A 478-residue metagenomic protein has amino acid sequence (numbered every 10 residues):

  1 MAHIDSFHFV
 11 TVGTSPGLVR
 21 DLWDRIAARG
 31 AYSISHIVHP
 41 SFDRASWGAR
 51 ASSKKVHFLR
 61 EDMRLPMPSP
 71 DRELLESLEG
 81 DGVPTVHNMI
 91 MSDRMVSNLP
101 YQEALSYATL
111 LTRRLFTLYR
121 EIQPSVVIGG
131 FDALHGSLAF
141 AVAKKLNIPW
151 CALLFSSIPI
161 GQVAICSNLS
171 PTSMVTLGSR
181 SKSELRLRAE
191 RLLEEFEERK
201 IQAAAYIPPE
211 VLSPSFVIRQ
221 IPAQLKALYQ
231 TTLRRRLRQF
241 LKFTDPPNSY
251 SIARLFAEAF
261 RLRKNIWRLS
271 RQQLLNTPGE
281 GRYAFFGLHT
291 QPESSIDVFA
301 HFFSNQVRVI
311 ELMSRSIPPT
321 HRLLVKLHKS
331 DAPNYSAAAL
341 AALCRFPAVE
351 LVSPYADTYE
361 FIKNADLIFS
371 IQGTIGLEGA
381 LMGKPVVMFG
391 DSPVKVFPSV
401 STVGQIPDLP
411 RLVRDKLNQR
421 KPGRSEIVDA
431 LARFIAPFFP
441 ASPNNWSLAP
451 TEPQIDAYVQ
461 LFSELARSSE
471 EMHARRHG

Functional and structural regions predicted by a protein language model:
A2-P16, V38-P40, I128, L288-Q291: Nucleotide-activated donor-dependent transferases that construct or modify glycoconjugates
D24-L115, E121, F155-F260: Conserved N-terminal ligand/cofactor-binding loop architecture of enzyme catalytic domains
H39-P40, F155, A284-E293, D391: Short loop/turn segments at strand-loop or loop-helix junctions that form parts of catalytic or ligand-binding pockets
L105-R120, K329-I375: Donor nucleotide-activated moiety binding/catalytic core segment of transferases that use nucleotide-activated donors
Y119, Q123-I128: Proline-aspartate-enriched helix->loop->beta-strand connector
I128-G130, H135, L154, P354-S401: A donor-sugar binding/catalytic signature common to diverse glycosyltransferases and related nucleotide-sugar
M174-K226, S401-G478: Leloir-type glycosyltransferase catalytic cores
K226-P333: Conserved catalytic-core segment of nucleotide-activated headgroup transferases in glycan assembly
